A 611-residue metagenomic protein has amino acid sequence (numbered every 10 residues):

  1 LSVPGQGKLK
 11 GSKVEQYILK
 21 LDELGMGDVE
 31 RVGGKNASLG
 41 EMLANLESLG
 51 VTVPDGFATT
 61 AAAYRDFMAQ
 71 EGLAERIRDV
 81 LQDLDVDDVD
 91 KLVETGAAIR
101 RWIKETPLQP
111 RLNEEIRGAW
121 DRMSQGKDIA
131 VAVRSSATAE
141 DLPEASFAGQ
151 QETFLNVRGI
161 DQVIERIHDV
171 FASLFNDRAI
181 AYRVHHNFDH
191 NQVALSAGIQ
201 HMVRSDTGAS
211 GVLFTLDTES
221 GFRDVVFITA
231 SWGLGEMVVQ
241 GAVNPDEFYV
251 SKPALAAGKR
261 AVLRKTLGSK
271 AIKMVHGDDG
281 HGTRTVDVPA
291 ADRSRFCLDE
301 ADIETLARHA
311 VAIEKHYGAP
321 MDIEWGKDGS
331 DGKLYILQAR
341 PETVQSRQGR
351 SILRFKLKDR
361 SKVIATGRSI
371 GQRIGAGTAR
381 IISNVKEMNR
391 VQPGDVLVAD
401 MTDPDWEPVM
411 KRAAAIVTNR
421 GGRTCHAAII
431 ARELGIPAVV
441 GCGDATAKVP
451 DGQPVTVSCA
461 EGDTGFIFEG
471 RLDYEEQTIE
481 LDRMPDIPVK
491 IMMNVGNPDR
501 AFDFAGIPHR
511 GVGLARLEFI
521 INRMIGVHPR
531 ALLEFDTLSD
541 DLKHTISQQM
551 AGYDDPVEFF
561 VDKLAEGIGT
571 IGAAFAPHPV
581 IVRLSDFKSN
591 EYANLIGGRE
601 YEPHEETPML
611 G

Functional and structural regions predicted by a protein language model:
G7-L9, A74, S330, V344-S346 (+6 more regions): Acidic, glycine-rich flexible loop/linker segments
L9-G198, T207, A290-A301, L306-H309 (+13 more regions): N-terminal beta-alpha lobe that positions the nucleotide/phosphoryl donor in ATP/NTP-coupled carboxylate activation
W120, K127-D128, A132, A137-F147 (+7 more regions): Conserved alpha/beta-domain cores
A148-A181, S205-G277, L337-R368, R412-N419 (+5 more regions): Extended active-site and interfacial segments that coordinate phosphate-rich ligands in large catalytic machineries
G149, G318-T343: Conserved metal-phosphate-binding beta-hairpin within the catalytic cores of diverse ATP-dependent phosphoryl-transfer
I180-Y182, G318-I323, F575-S585: Flexible, glycine/charged-enriched surface loops at secondary-structure junctions
V225-D322, K327-D328, R368-Q372, P393 (+6 more regions): Conserved catalytic alpha/beta cores of large enzymes that bind or transform nucleotide phosphates and polynucleotides
